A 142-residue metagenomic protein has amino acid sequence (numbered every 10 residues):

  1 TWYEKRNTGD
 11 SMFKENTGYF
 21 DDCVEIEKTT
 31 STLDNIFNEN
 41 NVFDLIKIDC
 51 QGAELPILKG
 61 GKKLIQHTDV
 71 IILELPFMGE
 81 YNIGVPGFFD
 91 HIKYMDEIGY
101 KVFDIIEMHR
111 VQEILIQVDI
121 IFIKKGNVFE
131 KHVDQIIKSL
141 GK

Functional and structural regions predicted by a protein language model:
T1-S31: Glycine-rich adenosyl-binding loop in Rossmann-like folds that engage adenosine-containing cofactors
I36-G141: Conserved acidic-Pro-Pro-aromatic motif
